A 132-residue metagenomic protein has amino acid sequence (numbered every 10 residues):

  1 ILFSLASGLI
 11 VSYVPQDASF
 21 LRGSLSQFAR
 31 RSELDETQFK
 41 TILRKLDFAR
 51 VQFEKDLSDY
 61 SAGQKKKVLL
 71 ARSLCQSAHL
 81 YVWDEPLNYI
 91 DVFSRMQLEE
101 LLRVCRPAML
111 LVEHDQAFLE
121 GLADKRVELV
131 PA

Functional and structural regions predicted by a protein language model:
I1-F39, E113-H114, A123-A132: ABC ATPase nucleotide-binding domain signature region
D56-Y60, Q64, A71, L87: Conserved ABC ATPase signature
L70, L98: Hydrophobic anchor residue at the start of the ABC signature
A78-H79: A residue-level structural signal marking coil residues immediately N-terminal to beta-strands within the ABC ATPase
W83-P86, I90-F93: Walker B catalytic motif
P107-V112: Conserved H-loop
L119-G121: A short, surface-exposed alpha-helical micro-motif characterized by mixed small hydrophobic and charged/polar residues
